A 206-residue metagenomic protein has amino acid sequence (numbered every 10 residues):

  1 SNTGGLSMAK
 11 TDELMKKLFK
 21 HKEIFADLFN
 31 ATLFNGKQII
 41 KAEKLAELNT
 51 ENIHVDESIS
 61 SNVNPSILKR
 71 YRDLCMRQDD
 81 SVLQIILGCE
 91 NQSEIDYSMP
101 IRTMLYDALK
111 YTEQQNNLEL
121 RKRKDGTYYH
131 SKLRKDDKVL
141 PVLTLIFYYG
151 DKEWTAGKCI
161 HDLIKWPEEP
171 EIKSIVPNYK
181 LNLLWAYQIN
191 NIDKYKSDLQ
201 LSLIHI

Functional and structural regions predicted by a protein language model:
S1-I204: Conserved single-residue anchors adjacent to enzymatic active/cofactor-binding motifs
